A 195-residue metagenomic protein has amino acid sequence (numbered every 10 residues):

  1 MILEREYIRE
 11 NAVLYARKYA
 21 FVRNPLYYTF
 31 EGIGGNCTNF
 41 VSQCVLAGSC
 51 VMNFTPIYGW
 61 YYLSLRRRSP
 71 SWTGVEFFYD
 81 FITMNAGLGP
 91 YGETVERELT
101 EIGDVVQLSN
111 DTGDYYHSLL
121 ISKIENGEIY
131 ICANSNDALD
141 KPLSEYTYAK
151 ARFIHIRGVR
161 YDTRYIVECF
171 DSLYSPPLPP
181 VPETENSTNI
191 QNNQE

Functional and structural regions predicted by a protein language model:
M1-T73: N-terminal capping segments
Q43, Q107, Q191-Q194: Residue-identity detector for glutamine
F54-I57, S118, L143: Short, solvent-exposed loop/turn and secondary-structure capping segments
Y61-N134: ...with weaker cross-activation on analogous glycine-rich loops/strands in unrelated enzymes
Y130, N134, S144-E195: Low-complexity, Gly/Ser/Thr/Pro-rich intrinsically disordered linker/tail segments
A138: Contiguous ligand/interfacial binding patches
